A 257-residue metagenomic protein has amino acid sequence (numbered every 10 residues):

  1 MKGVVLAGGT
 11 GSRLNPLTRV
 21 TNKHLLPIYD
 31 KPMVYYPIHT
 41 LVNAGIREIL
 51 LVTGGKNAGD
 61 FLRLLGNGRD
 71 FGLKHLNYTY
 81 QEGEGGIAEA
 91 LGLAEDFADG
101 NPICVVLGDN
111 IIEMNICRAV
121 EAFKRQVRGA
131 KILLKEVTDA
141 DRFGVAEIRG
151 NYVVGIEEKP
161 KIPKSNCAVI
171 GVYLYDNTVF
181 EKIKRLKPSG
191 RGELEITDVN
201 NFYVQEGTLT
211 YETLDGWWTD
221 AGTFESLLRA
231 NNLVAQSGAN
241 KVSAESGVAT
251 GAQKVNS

Functional and structural regions predicted by a protein language model:
M1-V5, R13, P27, K31-V106 (+7 more regions): Conserved N-terminal catalytic core of the sugar/cofactor nucleotidyltransferase
R19-K23: Short alpha-helical oligomerization interface
L25, A146-I148, Y211: A structural signal for short hydrophobic beta-strand segments in well-ordered beta-sheet cores
P27, E147, L174-D176: Short, well-ordered beta-strand micro-motif
L50, I103, I111, V145 (+3 more regions): A residue-level structural signature of the nucleotidyltransferase/glycosyltransferase Rossmann-like core
N67-L73, E147, F202-V204: Short, conserved catalytic or adaptor-binding loops enriched in Gly and charged residues
N115-D141: Conserved donor-nucleotide/metal-binding helix-loop-beta segment in metal-dependent transferases, i.e., the alpha-helix
V120, K124, Y152-V248, N256: Catalytic-core segments of class I nucleotidyltransferases/pyrophosphorylases that form NMP-activated intermediates
